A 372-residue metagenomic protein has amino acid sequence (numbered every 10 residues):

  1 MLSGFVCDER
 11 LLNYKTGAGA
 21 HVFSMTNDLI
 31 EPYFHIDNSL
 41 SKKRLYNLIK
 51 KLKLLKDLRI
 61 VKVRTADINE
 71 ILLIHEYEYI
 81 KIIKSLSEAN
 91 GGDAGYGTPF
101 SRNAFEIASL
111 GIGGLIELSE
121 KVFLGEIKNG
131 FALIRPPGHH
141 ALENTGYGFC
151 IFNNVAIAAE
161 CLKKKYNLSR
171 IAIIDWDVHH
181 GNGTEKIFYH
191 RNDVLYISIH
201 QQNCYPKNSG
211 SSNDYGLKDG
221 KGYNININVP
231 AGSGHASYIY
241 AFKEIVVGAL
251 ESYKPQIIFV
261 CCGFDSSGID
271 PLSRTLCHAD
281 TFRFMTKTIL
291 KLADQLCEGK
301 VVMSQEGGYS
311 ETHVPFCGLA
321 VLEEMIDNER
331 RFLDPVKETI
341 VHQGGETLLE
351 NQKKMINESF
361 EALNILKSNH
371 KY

Functional and structural regions predicted by a protein language model:
M1-E70: N-terminal low-complexity, Ser/Thr- and acidic-residue-enriched intrinsically disordered segments
M1-V6, L11-L12, A20, K81-Y372: A general "terminal functional-core" signal
Y33-I36, L58, K62, I74 (+2 more regions): Short coil/turn segments at secondary-structure boundaries
V63-E88: Charged, often glycine-rich, active-site loop that binds/positions anionic groups
